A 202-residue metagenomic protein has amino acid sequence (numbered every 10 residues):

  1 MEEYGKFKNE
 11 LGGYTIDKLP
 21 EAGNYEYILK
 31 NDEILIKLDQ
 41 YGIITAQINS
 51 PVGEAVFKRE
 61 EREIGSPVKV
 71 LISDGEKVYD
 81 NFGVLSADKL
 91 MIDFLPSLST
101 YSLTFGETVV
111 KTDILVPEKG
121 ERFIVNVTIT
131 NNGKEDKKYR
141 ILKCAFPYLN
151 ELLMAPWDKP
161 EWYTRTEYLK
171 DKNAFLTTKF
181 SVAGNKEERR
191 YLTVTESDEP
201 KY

Functional and structural regions predicted by a protein language model:
M1-P67: Beta-strand-rich N-terminal accessory domains
G5-K8, Y27-I28, V84-P96, S102 (+1 more regions): Short, exposed beta-strand/loop patches in secreted or surface proteins that constitute
T15-K18, N24-E26, D88-K89, T100-Y101 (+3 more regions): Generic recognition of flexible, low-complexity loop/linker segments
A22-Y25, L29-I34, G65-P67, P96 (+2 more regions): Short, well-ordered loop/turn elements at secondary-structure boundaries
D32-I34, Y41-I43, G75, T104-G106 (+3 more regions): An acidic- and aromatic-residue-enriched active-site/binding cleft used to recognize and process polar
A46, S66-D74, S99-Y101, T177-K179: Short polybasic amphipathic segments
E61-E63, D113-Y202: Polysaccharide-binding surfaces and accessory modules of carbohydrate-active proteins
E76-G120: Extended, loop-rich substrate-binding clefts of extracytoplasmic carbohydrate-active enzymes
